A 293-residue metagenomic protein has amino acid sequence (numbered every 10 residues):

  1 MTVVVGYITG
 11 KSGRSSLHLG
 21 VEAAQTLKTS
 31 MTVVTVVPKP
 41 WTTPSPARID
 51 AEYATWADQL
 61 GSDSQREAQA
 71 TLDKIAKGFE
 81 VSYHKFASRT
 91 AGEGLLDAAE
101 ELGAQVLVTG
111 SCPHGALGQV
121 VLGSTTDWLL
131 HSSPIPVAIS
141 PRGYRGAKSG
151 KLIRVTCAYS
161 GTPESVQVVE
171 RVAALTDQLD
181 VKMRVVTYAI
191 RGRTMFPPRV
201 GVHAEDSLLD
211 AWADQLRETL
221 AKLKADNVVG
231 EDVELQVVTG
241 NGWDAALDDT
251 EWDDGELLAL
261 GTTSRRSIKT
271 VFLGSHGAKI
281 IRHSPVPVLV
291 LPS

Functional and structural regions predicted by a protein language model:
M1-A54, I153-D206, A225-V228, D232-E234 (+1 more regions): Small/aliphatic-rich secondary-structure junction motif
S12, A70-L107, A225-L258, R266: Structural beta-alpha unit
T32-V34, S82-F86, A138, R184-V186 (+2 more regions): General small-molecule cofactor/ligand-binding pocket signal
A51-R66, H203-Q215: A short acidic, glycine-rich active-site loop that binds or catalyzes chemistry on phosphate/adenosine moieties
V106-W128, G150, L257-H283: Glycine-rich, Arg-bearing micro-motifs that act as flexible, cationic patches
V108-S111, P136-G143, V288-P292: Short beta-strand elements of ligand-binding domains
R145-I153: Intrinsically disordered, low-complexity Ser/Thr-rich linker and spacer segments in cell-wall-related proteins
